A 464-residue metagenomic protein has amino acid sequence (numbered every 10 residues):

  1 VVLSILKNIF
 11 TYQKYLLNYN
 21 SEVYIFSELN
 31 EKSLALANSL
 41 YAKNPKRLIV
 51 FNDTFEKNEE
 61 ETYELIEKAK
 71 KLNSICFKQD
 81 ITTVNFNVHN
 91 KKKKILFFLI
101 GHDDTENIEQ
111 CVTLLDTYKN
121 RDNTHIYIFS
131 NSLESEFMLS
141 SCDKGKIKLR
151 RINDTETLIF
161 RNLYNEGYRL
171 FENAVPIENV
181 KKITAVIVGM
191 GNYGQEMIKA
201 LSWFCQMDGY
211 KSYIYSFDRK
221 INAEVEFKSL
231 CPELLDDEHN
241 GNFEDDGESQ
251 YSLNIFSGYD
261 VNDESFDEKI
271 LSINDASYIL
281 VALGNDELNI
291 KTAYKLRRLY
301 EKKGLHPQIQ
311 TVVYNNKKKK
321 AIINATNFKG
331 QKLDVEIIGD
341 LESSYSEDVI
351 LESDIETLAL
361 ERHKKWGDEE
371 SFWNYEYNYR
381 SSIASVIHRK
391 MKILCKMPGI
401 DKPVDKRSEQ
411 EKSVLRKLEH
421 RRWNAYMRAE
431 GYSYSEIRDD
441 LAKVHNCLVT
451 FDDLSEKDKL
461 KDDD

Functional and structural regions predicted by a protein language model:
V1, I5-K417, R421, Y426 (+2 more regions): Cytosolic regulatory regions of ion transport systems
S4-K7, S433-Y434, D439-D440: Mixed-charge, polar/low-complexity N-terminal
R362-D368, I437-N446: Active-site-adjacent bridging/hinge elements
S385-L394, E436-A442, D464: Short, charge- and proline-biased low-complexity linear segments that act as flexible interaction/docking motifs
R407, E430, V444-C447: C-terminal structured domain segments
R422-I437: Conserved oxyanion/phosphate-binding beta-strand-loop segments in alpha/beta enzyme cores
L441-D464: Amphipathic alpha-helical binding modules
